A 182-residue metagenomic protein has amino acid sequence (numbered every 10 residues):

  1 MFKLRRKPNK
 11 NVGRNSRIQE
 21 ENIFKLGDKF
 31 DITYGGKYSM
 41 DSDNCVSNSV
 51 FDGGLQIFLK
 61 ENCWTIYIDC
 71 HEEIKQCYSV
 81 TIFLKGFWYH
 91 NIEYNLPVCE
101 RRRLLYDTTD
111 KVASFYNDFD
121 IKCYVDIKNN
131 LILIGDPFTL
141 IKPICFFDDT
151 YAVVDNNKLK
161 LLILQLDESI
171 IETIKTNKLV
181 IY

Functional and structural regions predicted by a protein language model:
F2-G13, T81-L84, I92-P97, L104 (+1 more regions): C-terminal and inter-domain tail/linker signature
K3-D41: Short Lys/Arg-enriched alpha/beta "domain-start" segment
S49-C63, I141-D148: A cross-kingdom feature marking solvent-exposed beta-strand/loop segments within repeated, beta-rich binding/scaffold
Q56-E93: Short, well-structured hydrophobic secondary-structure segments
T65-D69, K122, D149-V153: Short, surface-exposed charged micro-motifs
H71-E73, C123-N129, N156: Short, ordered beta-strand-loop transition motifs
V80-L140: Surface-exposed beta-loop interaction hotspot
L140-K178: Mixed-charge, glycine-accented linear interaction segment located at domain edges/termini
